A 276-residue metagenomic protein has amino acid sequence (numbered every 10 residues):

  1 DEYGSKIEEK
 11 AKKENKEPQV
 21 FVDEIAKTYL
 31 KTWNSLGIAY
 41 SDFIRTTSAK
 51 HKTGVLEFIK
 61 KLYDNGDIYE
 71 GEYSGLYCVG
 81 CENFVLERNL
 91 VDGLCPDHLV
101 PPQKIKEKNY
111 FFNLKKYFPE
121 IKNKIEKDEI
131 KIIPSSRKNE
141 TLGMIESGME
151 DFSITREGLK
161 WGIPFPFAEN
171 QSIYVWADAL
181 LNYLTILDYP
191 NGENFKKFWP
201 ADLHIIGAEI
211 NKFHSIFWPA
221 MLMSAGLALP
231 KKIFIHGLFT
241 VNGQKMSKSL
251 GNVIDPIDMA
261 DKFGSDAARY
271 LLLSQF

Functional and structural regions predicted by a protein language model:
D1-K124, E129-I130: N-terminal, positively charged nucleic-acid-binding surface of large information/translation enzymes
R45, K50-G54, K104-F276: Structured secondary-structure scaffolds
